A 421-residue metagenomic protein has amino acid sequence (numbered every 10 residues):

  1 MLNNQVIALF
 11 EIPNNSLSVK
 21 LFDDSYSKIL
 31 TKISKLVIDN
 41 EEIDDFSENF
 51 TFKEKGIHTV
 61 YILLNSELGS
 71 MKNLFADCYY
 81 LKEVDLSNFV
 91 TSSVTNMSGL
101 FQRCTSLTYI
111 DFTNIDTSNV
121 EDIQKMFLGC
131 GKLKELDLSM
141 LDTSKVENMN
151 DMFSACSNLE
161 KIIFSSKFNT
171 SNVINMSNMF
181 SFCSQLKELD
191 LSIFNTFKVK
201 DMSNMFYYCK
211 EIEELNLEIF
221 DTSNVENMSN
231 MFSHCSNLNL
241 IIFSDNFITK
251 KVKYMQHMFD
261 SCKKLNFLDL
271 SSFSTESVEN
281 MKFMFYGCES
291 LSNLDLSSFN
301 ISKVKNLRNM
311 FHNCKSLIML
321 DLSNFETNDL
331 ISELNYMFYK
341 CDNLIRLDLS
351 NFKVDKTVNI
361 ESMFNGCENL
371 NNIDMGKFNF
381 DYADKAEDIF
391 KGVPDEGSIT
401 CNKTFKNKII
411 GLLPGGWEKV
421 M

Functional and structural regions predicted by a protein language model:
M1-T91, N96-R103: Acidic, Ser/Thr/Pro
I33-S34, G416-V420: Short glycine-aromatic motifs
H58-E67, Y80-S93, T105-E121, G131-E147 (+11 more regions): Structural signature of tandem-repeat unit edges
K72-N73, S98-G99, E121-K125, N150-D151 (+9 more regions): Register-specific detector for alpha-helical tandem repeat solenoids, activating on a conserved position within each
E387-F390, K406-E418: Short, aromatic/basic amphipathic alpha-helical patches
